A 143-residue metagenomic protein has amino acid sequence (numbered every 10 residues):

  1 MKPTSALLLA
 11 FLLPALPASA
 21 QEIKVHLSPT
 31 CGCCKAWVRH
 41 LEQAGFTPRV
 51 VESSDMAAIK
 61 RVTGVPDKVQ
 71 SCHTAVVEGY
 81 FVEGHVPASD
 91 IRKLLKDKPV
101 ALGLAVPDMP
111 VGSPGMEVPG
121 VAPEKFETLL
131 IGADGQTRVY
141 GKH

Functional and structural regions predicted by a protein language model:
M1-K2: N-terminal secretory signal peptides that target proteins for export/translocation
S5-A15: Bacterial N-terminal signal peptides
A20-A44: Local sequence-structure signature of Cys/Sec-based thiol-disulfide redox active-site neighborhoods
A20-I23, F46-P48, E78-F81: Short active-site oxyanion
L27-C34, R49, K68, G84-A88: Solvent-exposed, acidic/flexible segments
V38-A57: Conserved helix-turn-beta segment immediately C-terminal to the redox Cys motif in thioredoxin-like folds
V62-H143: Thiol/selenol-based redox catalytic cores and closely related redox-interacting motifs
